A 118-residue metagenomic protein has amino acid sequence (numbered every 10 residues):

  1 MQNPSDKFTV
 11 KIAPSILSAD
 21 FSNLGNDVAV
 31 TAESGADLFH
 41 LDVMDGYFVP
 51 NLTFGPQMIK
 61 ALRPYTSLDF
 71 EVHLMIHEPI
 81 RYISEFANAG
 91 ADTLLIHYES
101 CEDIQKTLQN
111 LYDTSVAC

Functional and structural regions predicted by a protein language model:
Q2-L95, E99-D103, Y112-C118: Conserved N-terminal beta1-alpha1 strand-loop-helix module at the mouth
L108: Nucleotide phosphate-binding/pyrophosphate-handling subdomain across enzymes that bind or process nucleotide phosphates
